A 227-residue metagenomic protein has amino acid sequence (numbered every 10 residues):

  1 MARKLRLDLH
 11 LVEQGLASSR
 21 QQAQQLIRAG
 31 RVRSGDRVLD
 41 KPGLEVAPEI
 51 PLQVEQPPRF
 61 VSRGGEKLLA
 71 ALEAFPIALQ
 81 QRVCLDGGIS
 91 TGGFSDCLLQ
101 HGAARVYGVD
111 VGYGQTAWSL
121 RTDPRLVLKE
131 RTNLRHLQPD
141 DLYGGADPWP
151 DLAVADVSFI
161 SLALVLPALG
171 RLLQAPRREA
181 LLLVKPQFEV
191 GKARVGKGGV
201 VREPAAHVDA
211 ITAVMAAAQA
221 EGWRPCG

Functional and structural regions predicted by a protein language model:
M1-I50, V83: A basic, amphipathic helix-loop patch mediating RNA/tRNA/ribosome contacts
Q80-S90, L98: Conserved class I S-adenosyl-L-methionine
S90-S95, G112: Residues at the N-terminus of the alpha-helix immediately C-terminal to the conserved SAM/SAH-binding loop
C97-R105, R177: Conserved S-adenosyl-L-methionine
Y107-L164: S-adenosyl-L-methionine
A163-L181: A short glycine-rich, Lys/Arg-flanked "PGG" loop and its adjoining helix->strand segment in the class I
P186-E203: Short, glycine-/aromatic-enriched active-site segment of Class I SAM-dependent methyltransferases
A206-G222: Short alpha-helix
